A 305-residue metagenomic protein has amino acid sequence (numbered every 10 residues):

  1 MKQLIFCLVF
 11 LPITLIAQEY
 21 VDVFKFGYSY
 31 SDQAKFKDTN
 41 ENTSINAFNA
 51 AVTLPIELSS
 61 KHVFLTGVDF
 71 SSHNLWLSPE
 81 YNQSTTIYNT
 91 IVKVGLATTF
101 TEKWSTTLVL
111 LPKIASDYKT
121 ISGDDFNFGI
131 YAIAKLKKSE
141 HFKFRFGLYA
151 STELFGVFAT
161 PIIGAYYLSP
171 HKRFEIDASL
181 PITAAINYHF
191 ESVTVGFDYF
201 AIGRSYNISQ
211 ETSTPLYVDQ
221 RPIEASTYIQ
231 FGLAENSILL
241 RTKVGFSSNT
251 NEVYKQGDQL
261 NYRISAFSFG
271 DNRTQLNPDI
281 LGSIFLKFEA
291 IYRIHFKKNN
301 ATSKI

Functional and structural regions predicted by a protein language model:
Q18-S78, F190, R293-H295: Short glycine/proline- and aromatic-enriched beta-strand/turn motifs that initiate or cap beta-hairpins
F24-D32, T66-S72, L108-I114, F146-A150 (+4 more regions): Transmembrane beta-barrel strands of outer-membrane/channel proteins
S31-F36, S71-P79, T99, L111-I121 (+6 more regions): Sequence/structural signature of outer-membrane beta-barrel proteins
A34-E41, W76-Q83, Y118-D125, G156-I163 (+3 more regions): Outer-membrane beta-barrel translocator domains and adjoining extracellular loop/strand segments of Gram-negative
N42-F48, S84-T90, S122-F128, V157-P161 (+4 more regions): Residues that define the transmembrane beta-barrel architecture of outer-membrane proteins
P55, F70-E80, S179-L260, N272-L286: Outer-membrane beta-barrel translocator/channel fold
L58-F64, K103-T106, H141-F146, K172-E175 (+3 more regions): Repeated loop/turn-to-beta-strand initiation elements of outer-membrane beta-barrel proteins
I162-Y166, I229, I280-I305: Outer-membrane beta-barrel "beta-signal"
